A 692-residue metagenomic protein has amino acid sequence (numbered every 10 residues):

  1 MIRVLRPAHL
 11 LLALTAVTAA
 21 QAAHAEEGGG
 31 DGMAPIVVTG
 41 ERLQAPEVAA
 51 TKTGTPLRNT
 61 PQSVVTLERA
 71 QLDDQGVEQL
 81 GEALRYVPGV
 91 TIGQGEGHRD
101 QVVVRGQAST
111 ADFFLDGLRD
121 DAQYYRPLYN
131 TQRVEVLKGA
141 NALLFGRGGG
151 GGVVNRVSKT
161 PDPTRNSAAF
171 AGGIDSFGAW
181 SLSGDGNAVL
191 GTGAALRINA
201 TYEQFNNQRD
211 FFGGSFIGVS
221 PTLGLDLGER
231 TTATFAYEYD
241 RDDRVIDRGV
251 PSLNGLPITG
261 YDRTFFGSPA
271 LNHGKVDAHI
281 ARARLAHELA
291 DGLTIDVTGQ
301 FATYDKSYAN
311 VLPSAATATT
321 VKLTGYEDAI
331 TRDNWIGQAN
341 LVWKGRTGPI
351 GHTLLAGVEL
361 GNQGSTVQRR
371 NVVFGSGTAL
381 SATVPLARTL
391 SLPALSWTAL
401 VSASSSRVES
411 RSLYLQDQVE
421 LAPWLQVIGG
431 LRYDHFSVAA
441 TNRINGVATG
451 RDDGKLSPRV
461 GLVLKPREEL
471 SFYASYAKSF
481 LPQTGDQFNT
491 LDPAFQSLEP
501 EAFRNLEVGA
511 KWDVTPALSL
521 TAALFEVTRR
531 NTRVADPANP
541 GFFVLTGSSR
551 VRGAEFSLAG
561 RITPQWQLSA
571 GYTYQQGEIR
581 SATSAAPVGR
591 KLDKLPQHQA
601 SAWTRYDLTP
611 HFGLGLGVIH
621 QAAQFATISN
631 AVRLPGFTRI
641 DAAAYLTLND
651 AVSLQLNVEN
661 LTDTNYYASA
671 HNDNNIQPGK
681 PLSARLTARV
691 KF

Functional and structural regions predicted by a protein language model:
G29-R165, V508: Acidic, small-polar-rich N-terminal luminal/periplasmic segments of exported/outer-membrane proteins
Y129-Q132, L143-P221, L227-T231, H279 (+1 more regions): Outer-membrane beta-barrel translocator/receptor signature
E203-N207, I217-E288, F301-R332, G377-S402 (+2 more regions): Acidic/polar loop-and-plug regions of large Gram-negative outer-membrane beta-barrel proteins
D226-G228, R332, G351-L355, E359-Q363 (+6 more regions): Structural signature of Gram-negative outer-membrane beta-barrels, strongest in the C-terminal barrel of TonB-dependent
R241-I258, N362-T366, S437, V463-E507 (+5 more regions): Surface-exposed extracellular loop regions of Gram-negative outer-membrane beta-barrel proteins, predominantly
R284-N310, F472-Y476, P500-R580, N657-E659: Membrane-embedded beta-barrel scaffold of Gram-negative outer-membrane proteins
E526-T528, L545-S629, T662-D663, T687 (+1 more regions): Gram-negative outer-membrane beta-barrel transporters
H611, H620-T627, Y645-F692: C-terminal beta-signal and adjacent terminal beta-strands/loops of Gram-negative outer-membrane beta-barrel proteins
